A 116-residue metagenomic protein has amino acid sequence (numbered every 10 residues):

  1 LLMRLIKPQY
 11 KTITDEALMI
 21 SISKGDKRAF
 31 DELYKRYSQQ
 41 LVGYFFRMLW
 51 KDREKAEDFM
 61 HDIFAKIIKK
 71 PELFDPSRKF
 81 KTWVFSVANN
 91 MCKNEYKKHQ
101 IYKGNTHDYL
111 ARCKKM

Functional and structural regions predicted by a protein language model:
L1-I20, E32: Extreme N-terminal regulatory/targeting segments of RNA polymerase sigma factors
L5-K7, S23-D31, V42-D62: Short, charged helix-capping/linker segments at alpha-helix termini
T12, N94, Y102-M116: Internal acidic/polar
L18, A29-F30, F59, F80 (+1 more regions): Hydrophobic side chains within well-formed alpha-helices
M19-I20, V42, F46, F85 (+1 more regions): Solvent-exposed, non-membrane alpha-helical residues enriched in polar/charged side chains
S23-K24, L49-K51, H61-K79, K98-H99: Sigma70-family region 2
L33, Y37, L41, I63 (+1 more regions): Residue-level preference for hydrophobic side chains embedded in well-ordered alpha helices
K69-P76, S86-T106: Arg/Lys-rich amphipathic alpha helix in sigma70-family domain 2
